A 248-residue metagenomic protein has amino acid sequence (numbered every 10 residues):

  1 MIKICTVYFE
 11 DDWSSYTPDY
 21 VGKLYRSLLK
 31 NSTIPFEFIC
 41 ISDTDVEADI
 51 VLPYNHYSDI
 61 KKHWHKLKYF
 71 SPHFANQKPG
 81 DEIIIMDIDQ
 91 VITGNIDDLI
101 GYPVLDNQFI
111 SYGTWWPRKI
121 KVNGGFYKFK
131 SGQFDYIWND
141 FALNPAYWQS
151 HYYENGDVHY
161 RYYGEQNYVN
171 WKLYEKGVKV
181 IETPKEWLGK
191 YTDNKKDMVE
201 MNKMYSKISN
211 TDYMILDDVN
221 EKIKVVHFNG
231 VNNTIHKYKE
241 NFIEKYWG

Functional and structural regions predicted by a protein language model:
M1-K62, F74-P79, S131, G230 (+1 more regions): N-terminal anchoring/stem segment of glycosyltransferases
C5-V7, W13-S15, I34, C40 (+1 more regions): A glycosyltransferase accessory/donor-loop signature
Y16-Y20, N95-I96, K239: Residues at alpha-helix caps and immediate loop-helix transition turns in enzyme cores, especially N- and C-cap
V21-L24, H63-K66, I92, E165: Amphipathic coiled-coil/heptad-repeat helices and related helical stalk/stem segments that mediate oligomerization
Y25, L29, I100, Q166-Y174: Non-transmembrane alpha-helical segments in soluble domains of secreted/periplasmic/extracellular proteins
I39-I41, I84-D87, I92, F109-S111 (+2 more regions): A structural signal for short, well-ordered beta-strand segments and their strand-loop junctions that often border
V46, P53, W64-V122, K128-G132: GT-A fold catalytic core of metal-dependent nucleotide-sugar glycosyltransferases, centered on the diacidic
V122-N123, K222: A generic structural signal for well-ordered coil/turn residues at beta-strand boundaries that shape enzyme active-site
